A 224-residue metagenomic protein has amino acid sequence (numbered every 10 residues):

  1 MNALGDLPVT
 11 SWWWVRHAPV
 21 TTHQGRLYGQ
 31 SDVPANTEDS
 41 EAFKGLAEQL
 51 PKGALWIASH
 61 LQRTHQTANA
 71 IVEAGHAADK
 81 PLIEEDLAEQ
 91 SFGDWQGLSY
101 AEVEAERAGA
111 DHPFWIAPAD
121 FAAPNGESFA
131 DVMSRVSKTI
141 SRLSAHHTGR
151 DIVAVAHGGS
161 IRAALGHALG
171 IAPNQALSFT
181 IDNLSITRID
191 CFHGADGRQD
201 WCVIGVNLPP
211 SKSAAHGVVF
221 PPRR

Functional and structural regions predicted by a protein language model:
M1-S11, L46, E73, Q90-E102 (+3 more regions): Acidic, low-complexity terminal tails and accessory targeting/binding regions of phosphate-metabolizing enzymes
L4, P34, E73-S137, N207 (+2 more regions): Phosphate-handling substructures
L7-H76: Active-site-proximal alpha-helix that buttresses catalytic centers in soluble enzyme cores
W13, I57, L82-E84, I204: General small-molecule cofactor/ligand-binding pocket signal
A18, G158, L208: Active-site metal-binding loops of divalent metal-dependent hydrolases
T21, R63-H65, E89-Q90, S160-R162: Short, active-site-adjacent cap segments at secondary-structure transitions
G53-H60, L82, D151-V155: Short glycine-rich phosphate-binding loop at a beta-alpha junction
K138, V155-G158: His/acidic metal-ligating clusters that form di-metal
